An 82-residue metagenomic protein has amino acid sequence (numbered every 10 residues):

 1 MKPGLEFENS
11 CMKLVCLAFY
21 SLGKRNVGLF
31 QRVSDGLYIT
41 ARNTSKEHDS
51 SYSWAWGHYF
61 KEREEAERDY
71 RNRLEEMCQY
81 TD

Functional and structural regions predicted by a protein language model:
M1-Y20: Negatively charged, low-complexity tracts enriched in Asp/Glu with abundant Ser/Thr
P3-G4, D49-D82: Mixed-charge, Lys/Arg-enriched low-complexity segments
L5, L17-A18, G28, G36 (+2 more regions): Short non-domain terminal segments
G23-K24: Short acidic/glycine-enriched loop/turn segments that link adjacent beta-strands
V27-G57, R73: Short aromatic-glycine-(Arg/Gly/Cys) micro-motifs in beta-strand/loop hairpins
